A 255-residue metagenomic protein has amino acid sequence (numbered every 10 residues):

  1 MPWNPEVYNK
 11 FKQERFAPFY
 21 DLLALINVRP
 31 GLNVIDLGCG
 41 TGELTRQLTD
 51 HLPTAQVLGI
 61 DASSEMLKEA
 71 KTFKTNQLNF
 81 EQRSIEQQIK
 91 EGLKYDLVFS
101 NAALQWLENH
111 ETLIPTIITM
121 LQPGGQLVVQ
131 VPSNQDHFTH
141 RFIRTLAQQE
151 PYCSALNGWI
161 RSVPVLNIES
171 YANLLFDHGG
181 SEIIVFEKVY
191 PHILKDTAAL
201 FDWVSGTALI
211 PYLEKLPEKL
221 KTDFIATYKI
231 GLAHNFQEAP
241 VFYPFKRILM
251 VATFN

Functional and structural regions predicted by a protein language model:
M1-L32, E43-Q47, M66-E69, F73 (+1 more regions): Conserved class I S-adenosyl-L-methionine
W3, T41-E43, W159-N255: Conserved Class I S-adenosyl-L-methionine
I35-Q88, T112: Class I SAM-dependent methyltransferase SAM/SAH-binding core
I89-V98: A short acidic, Gly/Pro-enriched loop at the edge of an enzyme's catalytic core that lines a small-molecule cofactor
L97-E111, S133: A short SAM/SAH-binding and catalytic strip from SAM-dependent methyltransferases
E111-Q126: A short glycine-rich, Lys/Arg-flanked "PGG" loop and its adjoining helix->strand segment in the class I
Q126-C153: Conserved class I S-adenosyl-L-methionine
